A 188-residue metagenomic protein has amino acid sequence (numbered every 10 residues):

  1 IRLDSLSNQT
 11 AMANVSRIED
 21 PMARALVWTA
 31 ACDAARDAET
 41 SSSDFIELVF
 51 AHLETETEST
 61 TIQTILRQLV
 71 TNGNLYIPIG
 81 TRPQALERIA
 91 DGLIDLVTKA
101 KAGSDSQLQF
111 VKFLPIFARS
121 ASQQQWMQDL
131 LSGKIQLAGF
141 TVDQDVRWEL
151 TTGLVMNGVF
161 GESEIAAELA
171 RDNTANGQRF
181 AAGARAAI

Functional and structural regions predicted by a protein language model:
I1-I188: Long, ordered, helix-rich scaffold segments
